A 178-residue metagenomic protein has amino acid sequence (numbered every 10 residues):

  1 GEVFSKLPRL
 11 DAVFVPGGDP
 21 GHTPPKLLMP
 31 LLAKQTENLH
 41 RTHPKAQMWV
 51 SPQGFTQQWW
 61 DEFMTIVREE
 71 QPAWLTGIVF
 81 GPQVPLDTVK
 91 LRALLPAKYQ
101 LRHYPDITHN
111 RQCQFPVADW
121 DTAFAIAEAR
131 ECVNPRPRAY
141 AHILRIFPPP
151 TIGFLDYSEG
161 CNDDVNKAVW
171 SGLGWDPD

Functional and structural regions predicted by a protein language model:
G1-D178: Catalytic-core regions of glycoside hydrolase
